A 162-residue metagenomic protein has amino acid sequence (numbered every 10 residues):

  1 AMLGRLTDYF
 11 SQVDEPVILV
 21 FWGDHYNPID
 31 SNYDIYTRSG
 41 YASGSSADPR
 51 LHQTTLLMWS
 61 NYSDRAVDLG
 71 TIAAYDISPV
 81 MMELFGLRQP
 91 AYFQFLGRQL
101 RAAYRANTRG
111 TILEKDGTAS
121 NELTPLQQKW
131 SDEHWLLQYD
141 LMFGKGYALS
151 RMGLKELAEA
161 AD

Functional and structural regions predicted by a protein language model:
A1-D162: Solvent-exposed soluble domains appended to multi-pass membrane proteins
